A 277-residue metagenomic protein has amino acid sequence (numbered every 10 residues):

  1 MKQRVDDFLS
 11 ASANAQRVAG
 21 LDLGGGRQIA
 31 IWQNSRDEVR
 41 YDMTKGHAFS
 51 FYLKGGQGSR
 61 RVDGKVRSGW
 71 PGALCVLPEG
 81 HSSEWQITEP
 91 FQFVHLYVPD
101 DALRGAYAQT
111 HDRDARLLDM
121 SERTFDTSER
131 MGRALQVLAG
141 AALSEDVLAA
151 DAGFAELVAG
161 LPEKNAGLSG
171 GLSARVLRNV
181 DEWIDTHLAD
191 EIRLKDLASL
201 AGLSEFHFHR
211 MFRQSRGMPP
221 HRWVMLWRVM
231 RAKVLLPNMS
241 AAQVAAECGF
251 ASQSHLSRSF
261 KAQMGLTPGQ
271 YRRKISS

Functional and structural regions predicted by a protein language model:
M1-S10, N14-Q16, V39-M43, F51 (+6 more regions): Jelly-roll (double-stranded beta-helix
Q3-A11, A15-R116: N-terminal regulatory/effector-sensing and dimerization cores that precede helix-turn-helix DNA-binding domains
S82, K164-N165, R213: Sigma70-family region 2
T88, Q109-T110, K164, L235 (+1 more regions): Residue-level signal for well-ordered alpha-helical positions
D101-T186, K195-D196: An amphipathic alpha-helical interaction segment
G160, D185, D190-W227, P237 (+1 more regions): Basic/polar phosphate-binding segments, predominantly the helix-turn-helix DNA-binding elements of transcriptional
